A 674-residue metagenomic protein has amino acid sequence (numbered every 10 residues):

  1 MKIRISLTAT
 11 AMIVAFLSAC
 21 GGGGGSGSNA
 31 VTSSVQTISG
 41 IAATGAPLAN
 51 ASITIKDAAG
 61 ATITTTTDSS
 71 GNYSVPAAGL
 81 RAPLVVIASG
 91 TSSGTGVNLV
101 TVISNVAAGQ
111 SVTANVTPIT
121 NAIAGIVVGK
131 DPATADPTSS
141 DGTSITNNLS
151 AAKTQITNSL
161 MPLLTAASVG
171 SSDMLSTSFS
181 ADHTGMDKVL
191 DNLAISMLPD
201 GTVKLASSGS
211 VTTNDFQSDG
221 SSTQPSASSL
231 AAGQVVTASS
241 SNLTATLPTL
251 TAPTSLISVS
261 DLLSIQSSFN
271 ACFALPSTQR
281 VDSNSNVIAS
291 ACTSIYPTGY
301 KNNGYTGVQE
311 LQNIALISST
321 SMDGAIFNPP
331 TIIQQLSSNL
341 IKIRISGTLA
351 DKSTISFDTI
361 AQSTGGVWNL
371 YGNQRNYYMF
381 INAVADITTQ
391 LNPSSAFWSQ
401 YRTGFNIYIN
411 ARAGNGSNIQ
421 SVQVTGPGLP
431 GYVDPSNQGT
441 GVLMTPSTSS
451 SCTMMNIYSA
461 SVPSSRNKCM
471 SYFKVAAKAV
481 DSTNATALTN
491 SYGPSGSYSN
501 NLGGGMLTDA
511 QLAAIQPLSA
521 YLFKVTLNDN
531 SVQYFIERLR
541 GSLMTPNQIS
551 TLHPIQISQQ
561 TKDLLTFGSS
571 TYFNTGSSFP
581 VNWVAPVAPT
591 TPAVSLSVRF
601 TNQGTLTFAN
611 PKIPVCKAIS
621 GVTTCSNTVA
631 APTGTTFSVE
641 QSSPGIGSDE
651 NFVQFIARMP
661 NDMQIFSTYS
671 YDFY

Functional and structural regions predicted by a protein language model:
F16-A19: C-terminal motif of bacterial Sec signal peptides marking the signal peptidase cleavage site
G23-F357, Q362-N376: Feature for extracytoplasmic/surface-facing segments of secreted or surface-associated proteins, emphasizing
A88, F523-L527, F655-M659: Conserved structural position at the C-terminal beta-strand of extracellular beta-sandwich adhesion modules
Q110-T117, M379-L391, E537-F567: Low-complexity, Pro/Ser/Thr- and charge-rich linker/hinge segments at domain boundaries
K352-Q400, S667-Y669: Short beta-strand edge/turn micro-motifs at domain boundaries
F405-A411, F573-T590: Conserved aromatic anchor
P463-P517, S626-G647: Signal that preferentially marks extracellular ectodomain short beta-strand elements of beta-sandwich modules
Q516, S642-Q664: Beta-strand-rich modules
